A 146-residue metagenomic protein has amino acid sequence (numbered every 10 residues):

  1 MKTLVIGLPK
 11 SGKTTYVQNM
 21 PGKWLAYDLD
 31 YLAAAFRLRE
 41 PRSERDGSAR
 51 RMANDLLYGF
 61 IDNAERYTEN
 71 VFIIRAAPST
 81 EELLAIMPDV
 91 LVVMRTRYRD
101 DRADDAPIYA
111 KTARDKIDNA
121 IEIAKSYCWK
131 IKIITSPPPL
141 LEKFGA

Functional and structural regions predicted by a protein language model:
K2: Walker A (P-loop) ATP-phosphate-binding motif of ABC ATPase nucleotide-binding domains
V5: Hydrophobic anchor at the beta1->P-loop junction of P-loop NTPases
L8: P-loop (Walker A) phosphate-binding loop of NTP-binding proteins
G12-K13: Conserved glycine(s) of the Walker
Y16: Hydrophobic positions on the alpha1 helix immediately C-terminal to the Walker A/P-loop
N19: Active-site signature of alpha/beta-hydrolase-fold catalytic machinery across serine- and Asp/Cys-nucleophile hydrolases
G22-P88: Conserved nucleotide-sensing/catalytic segment adjacent to the nucleotide-binding pocket in NTP-handling enzymes
D62-A146: Replace "adjacent to P-loop NTPase cores in ATP/GTP-dependent enzymes" with "adjacent to NTP-binding cores
